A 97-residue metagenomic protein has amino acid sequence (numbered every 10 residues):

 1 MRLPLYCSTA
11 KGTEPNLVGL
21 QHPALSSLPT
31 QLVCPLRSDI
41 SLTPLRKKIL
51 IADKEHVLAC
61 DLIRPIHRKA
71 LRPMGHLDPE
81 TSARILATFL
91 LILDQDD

Functional and structural regions predicted by a protein language model:
M1-R2: Absolute protein N-terminus
L5-C7, G12-L50: Compact nucleic-acid interaction/catalytic patches
I51-D97: C-terminal terminal-subdomain/extension
